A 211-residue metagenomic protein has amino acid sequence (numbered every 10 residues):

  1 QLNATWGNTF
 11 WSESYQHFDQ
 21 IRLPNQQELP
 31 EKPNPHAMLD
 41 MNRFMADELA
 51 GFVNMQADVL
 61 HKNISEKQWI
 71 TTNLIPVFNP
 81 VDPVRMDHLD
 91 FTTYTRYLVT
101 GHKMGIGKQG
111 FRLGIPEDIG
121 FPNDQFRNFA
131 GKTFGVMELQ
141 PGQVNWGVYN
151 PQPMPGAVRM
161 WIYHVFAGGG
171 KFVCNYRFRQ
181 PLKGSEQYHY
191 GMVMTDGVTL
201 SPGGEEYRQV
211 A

Functional and structural regions predicted by a protein language model:
Q1-D118: Polysaccharide-binding and catalytic clefts of secreted carbohydrate-active enzymes
H17-Q27, A50, N54, K62 (+3 more regions): Carbohydrate-binding surfaces of carbohydrate-active enzymes
